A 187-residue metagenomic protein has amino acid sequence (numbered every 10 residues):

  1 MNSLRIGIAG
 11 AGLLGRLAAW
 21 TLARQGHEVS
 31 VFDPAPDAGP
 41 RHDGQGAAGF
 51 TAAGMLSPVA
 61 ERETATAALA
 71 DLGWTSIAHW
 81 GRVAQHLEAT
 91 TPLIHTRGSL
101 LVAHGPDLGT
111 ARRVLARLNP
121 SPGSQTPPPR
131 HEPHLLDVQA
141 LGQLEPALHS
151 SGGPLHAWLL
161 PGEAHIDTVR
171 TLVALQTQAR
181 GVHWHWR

Functional and structural regions predicted by a protein language model:
M1-I6, D37-H42, G123-T126: Short, low-complexity, intrinsically disordered N-terminal peptides in bacterial proteins
L4-S30: N-terminal Rossmann-like FAD-binding beta1-loop-alpha1 element of flavoenzymes
G10, D33, A103-H104: Short beta-strand/turn micro-motifs composed of small residues that flank or help shape donor/cofactor-binding pockets
A23-G49: Glycine-rich FAD pyrophosphate-binding loop
D33, D137-V138, W184-R187: Short loop/edge segments at beta-strand edges and connector loops that shape dinucleotide/nucleotide cofactor-binding
Q45-M55, S150: Short, flexible, mixed-charge acidic loops at enzyme active sites
A53-L144: Dinucleotide-binding Rossmann-like beta1-alpha1 core, especially the glycine-rich loop that anchors the ADP
A157-R187: Helical element adjacent to the flavin cofactor pocket in flavoenzyme catalytic cores
